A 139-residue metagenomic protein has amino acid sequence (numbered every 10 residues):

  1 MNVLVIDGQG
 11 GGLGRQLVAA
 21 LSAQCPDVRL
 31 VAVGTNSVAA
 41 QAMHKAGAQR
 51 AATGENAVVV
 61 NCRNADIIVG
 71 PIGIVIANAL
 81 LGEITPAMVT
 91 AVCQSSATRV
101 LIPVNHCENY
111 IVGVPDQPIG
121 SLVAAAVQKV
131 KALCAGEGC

Functional and structural regions predicted by a protein language model:
M1-L4, A20, Q24, N64 (+1 more regions): SAM-dependent methyltransferases
M1-S37: Glycine-rich phosphate/diphosphate-binding loop of Rossmann-like nucleotide-binding domains
I6-Q9, V33-N36, G54-N56, P71-G73 (+2 more regions): Fold-independent oxyanion-binding glycine-rich loops and adjacent beta-strand/coil segments at enzyme active sites
R15, A19, A23, K45 (+2 more regions): Short, well-ordered alpha-helices that flank and scaffold nucleotide-derived cofactor binding pockets
D27-V28, Q94-R99: A short helix->loop->beta-strand "cap" motif at the edges of active sites that frequently abuts
V31-T53, N109-V112: N-terminal beta-loop-helix "entrance" segment that forms/cooperates in small-molecule cofactor or anionic ligand
R50-M88: Glycine-rich phosphate-binding loop
L101-C139: Short, glycine-/small-residue-rich phosphate/pyrophosphate-handling segment
